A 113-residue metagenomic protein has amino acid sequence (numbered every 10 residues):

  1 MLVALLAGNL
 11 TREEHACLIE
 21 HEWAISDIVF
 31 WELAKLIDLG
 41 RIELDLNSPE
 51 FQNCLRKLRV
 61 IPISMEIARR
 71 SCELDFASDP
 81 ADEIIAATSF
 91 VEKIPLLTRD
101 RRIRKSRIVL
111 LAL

Functional and structural regions predicted by a protein language model:
M1-I25, I37-Q52, E92: Short, well-structured N-terminal submotif of metal-dependent ribonuclease cores
E50-D75: Acidic catalytic patch
M65, D82-E83: Conserved glycosyltransferase catalytic-site signature
A86-L113: Acidic, PIN/NYN-like endoribonuclease modules and their adjacent C-terminal/linker elements
